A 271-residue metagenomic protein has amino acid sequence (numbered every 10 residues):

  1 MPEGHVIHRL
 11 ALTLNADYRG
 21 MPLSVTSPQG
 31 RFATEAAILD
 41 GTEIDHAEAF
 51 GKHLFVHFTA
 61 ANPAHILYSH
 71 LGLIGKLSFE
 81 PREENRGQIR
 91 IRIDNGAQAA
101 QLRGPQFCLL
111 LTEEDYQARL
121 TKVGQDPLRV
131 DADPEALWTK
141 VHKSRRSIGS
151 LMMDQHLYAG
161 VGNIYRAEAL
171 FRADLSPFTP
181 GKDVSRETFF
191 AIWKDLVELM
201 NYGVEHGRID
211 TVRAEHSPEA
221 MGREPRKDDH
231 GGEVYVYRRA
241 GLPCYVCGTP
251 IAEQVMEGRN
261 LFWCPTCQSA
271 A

Functional and structural regions predicted by a protein language model:
M1-A271: Structured catalytic/nucleic-acid-binding cores of DNA maintenance enzymes
